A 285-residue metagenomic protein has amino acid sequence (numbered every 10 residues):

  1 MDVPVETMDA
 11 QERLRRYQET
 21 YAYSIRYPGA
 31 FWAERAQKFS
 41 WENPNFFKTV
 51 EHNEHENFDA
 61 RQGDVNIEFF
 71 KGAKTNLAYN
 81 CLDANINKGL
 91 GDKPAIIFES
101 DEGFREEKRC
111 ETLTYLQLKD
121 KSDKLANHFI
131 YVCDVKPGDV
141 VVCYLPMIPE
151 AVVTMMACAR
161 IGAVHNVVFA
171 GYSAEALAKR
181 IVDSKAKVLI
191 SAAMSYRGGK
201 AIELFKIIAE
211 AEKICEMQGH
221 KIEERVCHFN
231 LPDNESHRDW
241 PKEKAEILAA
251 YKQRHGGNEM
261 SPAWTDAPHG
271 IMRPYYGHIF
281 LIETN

Functional and structural regions predicted by a protein language model:
M1-E19: Short, contiguous pre-domain boundary segments
A22-K48, G72-E99: A short N-terminal helical cap/helix-turn-helix that marks the beginning of AMP-binding/adenylate-forming
S24, L82-I86, L118, S122 (+5 more regions): Adenylate-forming
P44-K74: Active-site diphosphate/adenylate-binding microenvironment
A78, D92, I96-M156, S173-A178 (+2 more regions): Conserved AMP-binding/adenylate-forming core of the ANL superfamily
N87, I130, D134, V182 (+1 more regions): Residue-level signal for alpha-helix termini/capping positions
L90-G91, D134-G138, M217-V226: Short helix-terminating capping/connector loops at secondary-structure junctions
R160-G256, I279: Structural core segment of the AMP-binding/adenylate-forming
